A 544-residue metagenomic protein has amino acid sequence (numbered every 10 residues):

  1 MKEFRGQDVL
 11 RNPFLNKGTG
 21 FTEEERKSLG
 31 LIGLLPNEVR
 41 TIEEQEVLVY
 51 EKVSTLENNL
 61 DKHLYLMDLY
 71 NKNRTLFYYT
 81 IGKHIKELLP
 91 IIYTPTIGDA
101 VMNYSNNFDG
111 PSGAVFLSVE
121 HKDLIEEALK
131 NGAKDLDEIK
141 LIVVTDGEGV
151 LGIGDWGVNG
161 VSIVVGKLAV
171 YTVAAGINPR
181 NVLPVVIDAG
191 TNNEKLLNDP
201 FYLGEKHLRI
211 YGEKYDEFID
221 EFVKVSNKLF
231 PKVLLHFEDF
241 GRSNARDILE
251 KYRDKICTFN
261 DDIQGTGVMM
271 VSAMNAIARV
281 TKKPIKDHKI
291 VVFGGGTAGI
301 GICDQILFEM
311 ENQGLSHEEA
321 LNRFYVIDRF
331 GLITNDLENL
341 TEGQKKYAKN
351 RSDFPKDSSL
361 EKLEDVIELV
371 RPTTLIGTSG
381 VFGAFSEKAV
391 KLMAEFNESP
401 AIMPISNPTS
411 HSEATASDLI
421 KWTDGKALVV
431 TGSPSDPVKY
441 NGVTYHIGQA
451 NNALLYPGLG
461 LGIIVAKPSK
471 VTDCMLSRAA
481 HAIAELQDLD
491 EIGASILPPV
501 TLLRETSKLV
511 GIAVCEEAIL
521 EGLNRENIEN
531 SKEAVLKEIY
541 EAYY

Functional and structural regions predicted by a protein language model:
M1-C257, E517, Y544: N-terminal ligand-binding/catalytic initiation module
V9, L15-N16, D261-D262, T281 (+2 more regions): Adenosine-phosphate binding glycine-rich loop
K27, L31-L34, T55, N106-D109 (+16 more regions): Generic secondary-structure signature for well-ordered alpha-helical cores
A128-K130, G152-I163, E194-F201, A245-K251 (+7 more regions): Short acidic, glycine/serine/threonine-rich loops at helix termini
K232-E238, P284-H288, Q313-N322, D488-P498 (+1 more regions): Flexible, glycine/charged-enriched surface loops at secondary-structure junctions
K255-I256, N260-T374, R525: Glycine-rich phosphate/diphosphate-binding loop of Rossmann-like nucleotide-binding domains
S359-G425, K467: Long hydrophobic segments that form regular secondary structure
